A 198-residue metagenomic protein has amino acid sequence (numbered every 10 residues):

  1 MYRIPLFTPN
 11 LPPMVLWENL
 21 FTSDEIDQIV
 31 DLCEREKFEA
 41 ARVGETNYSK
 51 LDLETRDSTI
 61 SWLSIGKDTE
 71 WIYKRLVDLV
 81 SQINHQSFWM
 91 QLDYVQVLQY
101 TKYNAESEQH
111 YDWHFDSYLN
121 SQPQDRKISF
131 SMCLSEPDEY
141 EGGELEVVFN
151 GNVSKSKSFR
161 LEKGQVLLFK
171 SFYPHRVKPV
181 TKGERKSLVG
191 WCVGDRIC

Functional and structural regions predicted by a protein language model:
M1-V166, F172-C198: Fe(II)/2-oxoglutarate oxygenase catalytic core
